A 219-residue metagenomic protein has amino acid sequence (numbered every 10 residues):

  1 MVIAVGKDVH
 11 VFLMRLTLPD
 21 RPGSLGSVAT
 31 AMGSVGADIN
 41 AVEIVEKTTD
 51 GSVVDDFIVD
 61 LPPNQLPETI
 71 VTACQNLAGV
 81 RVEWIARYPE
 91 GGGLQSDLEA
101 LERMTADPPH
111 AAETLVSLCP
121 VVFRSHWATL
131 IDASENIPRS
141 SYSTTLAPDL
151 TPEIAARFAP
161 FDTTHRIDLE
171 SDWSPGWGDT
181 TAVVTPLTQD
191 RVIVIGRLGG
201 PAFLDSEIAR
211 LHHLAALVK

Functional and structural regions predicted by a protein language model:
V2-A106, L118: A conserved regulatory-domain signal marking ACT and ACT-like small-molecule sensing domains and adjacent regulatory
D60, G200-P201: Short strand->helix junction
C74, A78, L115-F123, A215-V218: Hydrophobic, Leu/Ile/Phe/Ala-enriched alpha-helical segments that form helix-helix packing faces
D97-D132: Amphipathic alpha-helical coiled-coil segments that mediate homodimerization and allosteric signal transmission
I131-G196: GAF sensory domains
I195-G199, R210: Extended, charged low-complexity segments that frequently continue into or abut oligomerization scaffolds
F203-K219: Amphipathic alpha-helical "output/dimerization" segments
